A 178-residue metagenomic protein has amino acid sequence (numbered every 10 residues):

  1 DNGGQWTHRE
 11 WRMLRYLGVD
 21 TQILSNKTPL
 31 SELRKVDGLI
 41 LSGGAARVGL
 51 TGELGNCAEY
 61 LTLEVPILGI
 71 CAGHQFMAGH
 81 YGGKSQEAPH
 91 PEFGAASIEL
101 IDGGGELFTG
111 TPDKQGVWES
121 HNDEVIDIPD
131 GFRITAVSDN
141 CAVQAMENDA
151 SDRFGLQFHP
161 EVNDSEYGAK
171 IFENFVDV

Functional and structural regions predicted by a protein language model:
N2-G4, S151-D152: Catalytic cores of nucleotide-enabled group-transfer and carboxylate-activating enzymes in metabolic and assembly-line
G4-I70, H74-Q75, Y81, E173 (+1 more regions): Flexible gly/pro-rich beta->alpha loop and the following alpha-helix that scaffold active-site loops
L30, L41, L54-I70, Q75-K170: Pocket-forming structural segment of enzyme catalytic cores
